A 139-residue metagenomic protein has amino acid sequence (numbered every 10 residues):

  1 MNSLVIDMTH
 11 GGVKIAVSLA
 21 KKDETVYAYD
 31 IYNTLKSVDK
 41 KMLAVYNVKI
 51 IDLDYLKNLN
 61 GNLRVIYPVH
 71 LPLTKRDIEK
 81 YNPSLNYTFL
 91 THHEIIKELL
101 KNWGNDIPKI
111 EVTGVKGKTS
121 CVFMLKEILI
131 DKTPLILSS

Functional and structural regions predicted by a protein language model:
M1-H92: N-terminal leader/targeting and accessory segments in enzymes
S18-A20, K57-L59, L73-N86, T91-S139: Phosphate-binding loop of NTP-binding sites
